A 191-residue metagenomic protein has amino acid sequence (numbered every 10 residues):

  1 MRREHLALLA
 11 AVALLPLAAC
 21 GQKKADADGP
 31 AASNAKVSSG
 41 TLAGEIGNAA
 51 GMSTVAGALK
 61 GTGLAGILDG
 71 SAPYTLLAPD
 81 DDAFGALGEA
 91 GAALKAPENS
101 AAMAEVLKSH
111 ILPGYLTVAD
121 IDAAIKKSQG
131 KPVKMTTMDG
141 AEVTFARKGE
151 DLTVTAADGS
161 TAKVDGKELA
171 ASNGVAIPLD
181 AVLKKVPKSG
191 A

Functional and structural regions predicted by a protein language model:
R2-L6, C20-A191: Mature, structured domains of secreted/extracytosolic soluble proteins
A7-A13: Sec-dependent N-terminal signal peptides
